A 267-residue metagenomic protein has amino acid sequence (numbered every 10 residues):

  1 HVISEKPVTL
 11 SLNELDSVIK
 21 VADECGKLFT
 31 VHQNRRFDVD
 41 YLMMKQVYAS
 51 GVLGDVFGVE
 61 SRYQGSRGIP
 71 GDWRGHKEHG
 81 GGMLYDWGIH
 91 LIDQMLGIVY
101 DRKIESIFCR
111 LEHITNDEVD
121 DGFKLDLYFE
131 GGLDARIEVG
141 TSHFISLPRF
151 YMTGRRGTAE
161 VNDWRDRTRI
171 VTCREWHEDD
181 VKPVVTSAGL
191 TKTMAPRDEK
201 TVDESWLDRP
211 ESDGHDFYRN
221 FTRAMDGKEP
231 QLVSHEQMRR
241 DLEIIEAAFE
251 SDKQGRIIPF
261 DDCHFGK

Functional and structural regions predicted by a protein language model:
H1-R36, G51: Beta-strand-loop-alpha-helix segment that lines the small-molecule cofactor/substrate pocket of alpha/beta enzymes
I3, L28-T30, E60, F108 (+2 more regions): Structural detector of well-ordered beta-strand residues that form the stable sheet scaffold of enzyme domains
D16-V18, M44, A247-A248: Aromatic/hydrophobic pocket-lining residues that form π-stacking "cages" and hydrophobic walls in ligand
L28, R35-N116, G255: Predominantly a Rossmann-like dinucleotide-binding segment in NAD(P)-dependent oxidoreductases
I89, N116, E138-S146: Glycine-rich phosphate/pyrophosphate-binding beta-alpha loops
L125-G132, M152-G154: Active-site beta-strand termini and strand-to-loop segments that position acidic
R156-L232, E236, I258, H264-K267: C-terminal glycine/acidic-rich active-site capping loop/insertion
R239-D252: C-terminal hydrophobic helical "lid"/dimerization subdomain of Rossmann-like NAD(P)H-dependent oxidoreductases
